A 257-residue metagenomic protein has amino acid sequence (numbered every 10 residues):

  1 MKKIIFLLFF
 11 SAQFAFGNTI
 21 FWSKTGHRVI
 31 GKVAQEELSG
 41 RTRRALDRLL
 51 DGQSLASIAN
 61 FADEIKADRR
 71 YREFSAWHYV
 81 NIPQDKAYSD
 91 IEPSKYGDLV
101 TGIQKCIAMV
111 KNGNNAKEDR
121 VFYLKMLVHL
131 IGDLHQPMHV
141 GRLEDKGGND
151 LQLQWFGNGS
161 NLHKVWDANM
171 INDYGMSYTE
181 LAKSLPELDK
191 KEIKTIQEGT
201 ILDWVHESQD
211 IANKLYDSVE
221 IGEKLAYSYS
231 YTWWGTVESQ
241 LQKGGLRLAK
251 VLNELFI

Functional and structural regions predicted by a protein language model:
M1-K2, G17: Generic cytosolic/nucleocytoplasmic N-terminal low-complexity/intrinsically disordered segments
K3-Q13: Sec-dependent N-terminal signal peptides
N18-L130, P137, R142-I257: N-terminal, motif-rich segments that launch catalysis or mediate targeting to/interaction with membranes, typified by
